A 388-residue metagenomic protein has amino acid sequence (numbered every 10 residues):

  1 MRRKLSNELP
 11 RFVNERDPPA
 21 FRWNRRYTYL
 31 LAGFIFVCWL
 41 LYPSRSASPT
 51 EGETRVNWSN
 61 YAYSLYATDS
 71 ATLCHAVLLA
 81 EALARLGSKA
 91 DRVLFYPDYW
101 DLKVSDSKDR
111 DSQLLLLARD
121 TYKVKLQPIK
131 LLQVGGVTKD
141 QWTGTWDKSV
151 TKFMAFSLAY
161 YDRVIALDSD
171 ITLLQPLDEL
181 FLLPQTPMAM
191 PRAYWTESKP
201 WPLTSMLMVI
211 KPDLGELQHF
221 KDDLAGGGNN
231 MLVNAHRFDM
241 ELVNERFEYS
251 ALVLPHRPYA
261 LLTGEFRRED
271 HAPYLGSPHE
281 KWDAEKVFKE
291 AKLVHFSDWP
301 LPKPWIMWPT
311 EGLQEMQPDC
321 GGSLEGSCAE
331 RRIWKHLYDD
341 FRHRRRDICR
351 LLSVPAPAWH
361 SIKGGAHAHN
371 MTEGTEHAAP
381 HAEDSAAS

Functional and structural regions predicted by a protein language model:
R2-T68, T72-L78, N229-S388: A glycosyltransferase accessory/donor-loop signature
A82-A90: Short, acidic, metal-binding catalytic loop of nucleotide-sugar glycosyltransferases
D91-D101: Short internal beta-strands
S105-A159: Active-site-proximal specificity loops/subdomain of glycosyltransferases
V164: Short aromatic/hydrophobic "clamp" motif used to bind/position activated sugar donors
D168-T172: The conserved acidic donor/metal-binding loop of glycosyltransferases
L173-P202: Conserved donor-nucleotide/metal-binding helix-loop-beta segment in metal-dependent transferases, i.e., the alpha-helix
P212-A235: Active-site nucleophile-His-acid catalytic modules used for acyl/amide transfer and hydrolysis across diverse enzymes
